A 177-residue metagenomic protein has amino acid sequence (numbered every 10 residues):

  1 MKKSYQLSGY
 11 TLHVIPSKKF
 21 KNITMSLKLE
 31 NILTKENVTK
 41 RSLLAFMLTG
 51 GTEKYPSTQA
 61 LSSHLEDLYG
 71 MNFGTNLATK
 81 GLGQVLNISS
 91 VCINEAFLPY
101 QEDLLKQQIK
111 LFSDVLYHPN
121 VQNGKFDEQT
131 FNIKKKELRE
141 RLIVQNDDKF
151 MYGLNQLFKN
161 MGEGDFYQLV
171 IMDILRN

Functional and structural regions predicted by a protein language model:
M1-T24: N- or domain-start disorder-to-order transition segments that initiate the globular core
I15, K21-L33, T39-R41, Q59-S113 (+1 more regions): M16 family metallopeptidases and their MPP-like homologs
R41-T49: Active-site SXXK
T49, G70, D114-Y117, V121 (+1 more regions): Non-catalytic alpha-helical coupling and interface elements of nucleotide-dependent molecular machines and regulators
G51-K54, A96-P99, H118-D127: Short, polar/flexible loop-turn hinges at active-site or ligand-entry regions and domain interfaces
S62, H118-L142: Acidic/histidine-enriched alpha-helical segments
R141-Q145, K149: Soluble, non-membrane globular domain cores that form compact, hydrophobic packing and curved binding surfaces
